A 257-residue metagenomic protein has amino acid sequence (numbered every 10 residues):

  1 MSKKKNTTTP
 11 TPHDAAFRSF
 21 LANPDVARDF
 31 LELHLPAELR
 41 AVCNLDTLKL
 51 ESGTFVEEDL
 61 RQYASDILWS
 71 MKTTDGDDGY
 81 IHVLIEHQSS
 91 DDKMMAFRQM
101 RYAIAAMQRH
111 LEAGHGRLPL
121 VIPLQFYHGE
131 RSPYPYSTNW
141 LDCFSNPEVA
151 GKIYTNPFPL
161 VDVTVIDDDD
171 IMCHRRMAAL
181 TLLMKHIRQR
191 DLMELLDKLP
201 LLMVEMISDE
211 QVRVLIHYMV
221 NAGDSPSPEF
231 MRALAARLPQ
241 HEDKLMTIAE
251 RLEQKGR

Functional and structural regions predicted by a protein language model:
M1-R257: Elongated, amphipathic alpha-helical interaction scaffolds
